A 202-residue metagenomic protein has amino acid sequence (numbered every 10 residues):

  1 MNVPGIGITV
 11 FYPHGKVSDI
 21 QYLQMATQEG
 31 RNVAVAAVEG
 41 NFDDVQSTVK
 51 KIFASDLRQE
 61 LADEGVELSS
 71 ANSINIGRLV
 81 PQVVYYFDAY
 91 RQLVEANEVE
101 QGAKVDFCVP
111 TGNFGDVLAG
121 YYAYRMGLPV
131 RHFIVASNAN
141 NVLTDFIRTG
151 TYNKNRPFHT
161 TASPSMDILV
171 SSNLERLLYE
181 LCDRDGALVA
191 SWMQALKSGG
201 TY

Functional and structural regions predicted by a protein language model:
M1-Y202: PLP-dependent amino-acid enzyme catalytic core
